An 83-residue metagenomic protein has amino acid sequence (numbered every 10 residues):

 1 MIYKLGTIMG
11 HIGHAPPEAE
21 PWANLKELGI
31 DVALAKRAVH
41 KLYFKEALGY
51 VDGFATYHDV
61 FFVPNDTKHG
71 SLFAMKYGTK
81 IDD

Functional and structural regions predicted by a protein language model:
Y3-G6: A short beta-strand micro-motif
H11-N65: Acidic, low-complexity, intrinsically disordered interaction modules
F54-D83: Short, compact, well-ordered microdomains
